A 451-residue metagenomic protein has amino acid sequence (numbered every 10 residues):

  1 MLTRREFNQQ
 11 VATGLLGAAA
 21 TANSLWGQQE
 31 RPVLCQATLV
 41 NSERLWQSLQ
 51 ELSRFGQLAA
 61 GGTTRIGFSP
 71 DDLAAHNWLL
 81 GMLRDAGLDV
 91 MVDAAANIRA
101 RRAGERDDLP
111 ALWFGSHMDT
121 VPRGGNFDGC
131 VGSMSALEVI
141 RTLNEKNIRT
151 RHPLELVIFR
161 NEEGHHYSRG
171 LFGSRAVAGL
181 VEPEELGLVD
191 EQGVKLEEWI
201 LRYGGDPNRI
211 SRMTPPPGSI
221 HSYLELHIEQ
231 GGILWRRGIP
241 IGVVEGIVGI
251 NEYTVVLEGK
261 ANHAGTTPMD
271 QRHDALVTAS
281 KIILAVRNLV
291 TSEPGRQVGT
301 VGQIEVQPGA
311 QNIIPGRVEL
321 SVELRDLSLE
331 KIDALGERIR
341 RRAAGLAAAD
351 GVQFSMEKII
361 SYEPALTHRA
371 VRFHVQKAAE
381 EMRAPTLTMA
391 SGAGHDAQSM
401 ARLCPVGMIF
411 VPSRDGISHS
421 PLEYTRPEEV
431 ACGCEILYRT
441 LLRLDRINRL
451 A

Functional and structural regions predicted by a protein language model:
E6-G27: N-terminal export signals
A22-Q57: C-terminal segment of N-terminal export signals and the immediately downstream linker at the start of the mature
C35, N161-E162, H166-E330: Midchain, well-structured core segments that form catalytic/ion-binding scaffolds
A37, F55-L58, G115-S116, T386-I436 (+1 more regions): Zn-dependent metallopeptidase/amidohydrolase metal-coordination segment
R54-L58, G193-E245, I283-N288, E357 (+1 more regions): Active-site-adjacent substrate-binding region of metalloamidase/peptidase-like peptide-processing proteins
Q57-A103: A non-catalytic alpha/beta surface segment that caps or lines the substrate-entry region of metallo-dependent hydrolase
F114, R123-R160, Y253-L257, P268-L289 (+2 more regions): Alpha-helical metal-binding/catalytic segments enriched in His/Glu/Asp
E245-I247, H263, T267-E293, R341 (+1 more regions): His/Asp/Glu-rich mid-to-C-terminal helical/loop segments that flank catalytic regions of hydrolases
